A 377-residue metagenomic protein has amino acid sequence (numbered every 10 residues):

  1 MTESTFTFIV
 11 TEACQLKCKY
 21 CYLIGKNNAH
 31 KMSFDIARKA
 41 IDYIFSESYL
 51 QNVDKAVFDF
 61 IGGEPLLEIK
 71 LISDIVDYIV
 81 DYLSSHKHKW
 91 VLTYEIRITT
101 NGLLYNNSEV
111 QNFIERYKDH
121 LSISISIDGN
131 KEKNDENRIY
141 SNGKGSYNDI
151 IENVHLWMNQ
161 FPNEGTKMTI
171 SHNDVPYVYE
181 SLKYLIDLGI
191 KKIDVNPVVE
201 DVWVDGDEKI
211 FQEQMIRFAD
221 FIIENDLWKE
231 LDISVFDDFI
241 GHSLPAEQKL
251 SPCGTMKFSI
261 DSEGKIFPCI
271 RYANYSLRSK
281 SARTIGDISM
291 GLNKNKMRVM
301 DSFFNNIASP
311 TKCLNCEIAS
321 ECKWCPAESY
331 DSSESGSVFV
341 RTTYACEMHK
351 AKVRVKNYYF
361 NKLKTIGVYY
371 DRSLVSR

Functional and structural regions predicted by a protein language model:
T2-I36: Canonical Radical SAM [4Fe-4S] cluster-binding loop centered on the CxxxCxxC motif and its immediate flanking residues
V10-K17, L67, C313-N315, A319-C322: Cysteine-centered iron-sulfur cluster-binding motifs in ferredoxin-type domains/subunits of redox enzymes
I41, F45-S46, L50-I61, E68-V198: Radical SAM/AdoMet-radical enzyme domain recognition
E132-N137, K192-I210, D232-A246, A273-A282: Flexible glycine/acidic-rich beta-alpha junction loops that bind and position SAM and/or redox cofactors in anaerobic
E213-G241, R271-K323: C-terminal accessory region of radical SAM enzymes
S251-T255: Short, small/polar residue-rich loop motifs at catalytic or cofactor-binding pockets
L277, A308-R377: Radical SAM enzyme core and accessory elements
